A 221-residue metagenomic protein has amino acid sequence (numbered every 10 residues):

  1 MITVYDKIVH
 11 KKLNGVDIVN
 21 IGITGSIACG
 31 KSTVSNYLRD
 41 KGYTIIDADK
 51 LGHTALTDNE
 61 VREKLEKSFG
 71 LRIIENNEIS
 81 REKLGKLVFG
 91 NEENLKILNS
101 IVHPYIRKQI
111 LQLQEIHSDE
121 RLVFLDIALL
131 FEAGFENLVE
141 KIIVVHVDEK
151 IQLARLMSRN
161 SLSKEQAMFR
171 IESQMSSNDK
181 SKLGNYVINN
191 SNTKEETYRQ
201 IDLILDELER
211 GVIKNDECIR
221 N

Functional and structural regions predicted by a protein language model:
M1-V19: Extreme N-terminal, non-catalytic leader segments that precede Walker-type/kinase nucleotide-binding cores
I23: Hydrophobic anchor at the beta1->P-loop junction of P-loop NTPases
S26, L38: P-loop (Walker A) phosphate-binding loop of NTP-binding proteins
C29: ATP-binding Walker
S32: Walker A/P-loop
K50-R121: ATP-dependent small-molecule kinase phosphotransfer cores that center on conserved nucleotide phosphate-binding segments
I106-Q109, N137-L138, S158, L162-E207 (+1 more regions): Small-molecule kinase domains that catalyze NTP-dependent phosphoryl transfer to phosphate-bearing small molecules
Q109-H117, L122-R159: ATP-dependent NMP and nucleoside kinases share a basic, alpha-helical "lid"
